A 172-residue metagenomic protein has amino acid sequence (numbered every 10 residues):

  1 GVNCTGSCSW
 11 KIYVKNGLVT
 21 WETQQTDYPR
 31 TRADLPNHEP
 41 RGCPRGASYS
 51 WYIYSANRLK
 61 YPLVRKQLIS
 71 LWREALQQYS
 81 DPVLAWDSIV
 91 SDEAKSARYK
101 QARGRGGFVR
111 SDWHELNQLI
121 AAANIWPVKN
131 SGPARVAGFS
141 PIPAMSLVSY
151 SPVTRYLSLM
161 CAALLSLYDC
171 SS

Functional and structural regions predicted by a protein language model:
G1-S172: N-terminal export/assembly segments and adjacent metallocofactor-ligating motifs of anaerobic energy-metabolism
